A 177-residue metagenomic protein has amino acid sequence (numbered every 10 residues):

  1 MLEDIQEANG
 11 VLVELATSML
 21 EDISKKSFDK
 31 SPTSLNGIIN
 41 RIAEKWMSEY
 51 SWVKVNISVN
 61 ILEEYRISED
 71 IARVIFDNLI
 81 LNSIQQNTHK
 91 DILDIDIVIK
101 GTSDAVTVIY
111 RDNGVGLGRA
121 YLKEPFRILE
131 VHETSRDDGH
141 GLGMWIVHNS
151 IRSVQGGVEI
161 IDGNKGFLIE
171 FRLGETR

Functional and structural regions predicted by a protein language model:
M1-W52: Conserved DHp (HisKA) dimerization/phosphotransfer helix of two-component histidine kinases, i.e., the long coiled-coil
K54-E64: Conserved catalytic submotifs in the C-terminal HATPase_c
E69-K90: Conserved ATP-binding N-box helix of the HATPase_c
I92-D104: Short beta-strand/loop element within the Bergerat-fold HATPase_c
R111-R136: Glycine-rich/acidic phosphate-handling loop/turn and adjacent ATP-lid/helix of nucleotide-binding kinase/ATPase domains
D137-I146: Glycine-rich phosphate-binding loop
I151-R152: Detector for a conserved hydrophobic position within an alpha-helical segment of the HATPase_c
G156-G157: Conserved glycine-rich
